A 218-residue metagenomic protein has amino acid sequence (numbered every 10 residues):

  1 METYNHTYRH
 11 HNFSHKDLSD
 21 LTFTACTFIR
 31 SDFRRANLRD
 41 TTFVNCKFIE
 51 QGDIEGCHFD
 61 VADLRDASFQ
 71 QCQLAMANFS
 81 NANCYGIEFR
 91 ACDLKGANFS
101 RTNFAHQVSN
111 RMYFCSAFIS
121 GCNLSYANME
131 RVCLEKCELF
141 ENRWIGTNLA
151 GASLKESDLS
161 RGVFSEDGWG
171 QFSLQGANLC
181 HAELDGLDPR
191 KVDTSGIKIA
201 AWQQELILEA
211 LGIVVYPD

Functional and structural regions predicted by a protein language model:
M1-D218: Tandem repeat scaffolds
